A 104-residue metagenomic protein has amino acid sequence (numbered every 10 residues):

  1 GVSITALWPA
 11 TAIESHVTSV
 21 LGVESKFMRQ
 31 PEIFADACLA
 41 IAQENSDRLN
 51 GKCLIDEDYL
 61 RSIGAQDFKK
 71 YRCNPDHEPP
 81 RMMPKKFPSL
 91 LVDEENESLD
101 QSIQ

Functional and structural regions predicted by a protein language model:
V2, L7-L21: Short beta-loop-alpha junction of Rossmann-like oxidoreductase domains
A6-L7, V23-I103: C-terminal helical subdomain
